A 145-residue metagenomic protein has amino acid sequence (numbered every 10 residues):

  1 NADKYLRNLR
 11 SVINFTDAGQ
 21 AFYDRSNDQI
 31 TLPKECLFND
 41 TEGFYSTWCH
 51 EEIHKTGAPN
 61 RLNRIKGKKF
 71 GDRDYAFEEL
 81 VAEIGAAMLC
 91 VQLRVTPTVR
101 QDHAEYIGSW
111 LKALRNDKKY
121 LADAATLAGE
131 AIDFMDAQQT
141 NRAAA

Functional and structural regions predicted by a protein language model:
N1-G43, A58-L62: Active-site scaffold of zinc-dependent metalloenzymes
S26, N63-K66, H103-G108: Short, conserved phosphate-binding/catalytic loop or strand-edge motifs used in phosphoryl-/nucleotidyl-transfer
L32-P33, G67-D72: Active-site helix-to-loop segments that bind/position phosphate- or nucleotide-bearing substrates and donors across
F38, F70-R73, L127: Acidic, surface-exposed loops and disordered segments
T41-Y45, E78-V81: Alpha-helical scaffolds flanking conserved acidic
S46-P59, A82: Active-site recognition of the HExxH zinc-binding catalytic motif
A76-Q92: An active-site-proximal "capping" alpha-helix that borders the catalytic cofactor pocket
A87-A145: Long, well-structured alpha-helical subdomains associated with metal-dependent extracellular/ecto-lumenal hydrolases
